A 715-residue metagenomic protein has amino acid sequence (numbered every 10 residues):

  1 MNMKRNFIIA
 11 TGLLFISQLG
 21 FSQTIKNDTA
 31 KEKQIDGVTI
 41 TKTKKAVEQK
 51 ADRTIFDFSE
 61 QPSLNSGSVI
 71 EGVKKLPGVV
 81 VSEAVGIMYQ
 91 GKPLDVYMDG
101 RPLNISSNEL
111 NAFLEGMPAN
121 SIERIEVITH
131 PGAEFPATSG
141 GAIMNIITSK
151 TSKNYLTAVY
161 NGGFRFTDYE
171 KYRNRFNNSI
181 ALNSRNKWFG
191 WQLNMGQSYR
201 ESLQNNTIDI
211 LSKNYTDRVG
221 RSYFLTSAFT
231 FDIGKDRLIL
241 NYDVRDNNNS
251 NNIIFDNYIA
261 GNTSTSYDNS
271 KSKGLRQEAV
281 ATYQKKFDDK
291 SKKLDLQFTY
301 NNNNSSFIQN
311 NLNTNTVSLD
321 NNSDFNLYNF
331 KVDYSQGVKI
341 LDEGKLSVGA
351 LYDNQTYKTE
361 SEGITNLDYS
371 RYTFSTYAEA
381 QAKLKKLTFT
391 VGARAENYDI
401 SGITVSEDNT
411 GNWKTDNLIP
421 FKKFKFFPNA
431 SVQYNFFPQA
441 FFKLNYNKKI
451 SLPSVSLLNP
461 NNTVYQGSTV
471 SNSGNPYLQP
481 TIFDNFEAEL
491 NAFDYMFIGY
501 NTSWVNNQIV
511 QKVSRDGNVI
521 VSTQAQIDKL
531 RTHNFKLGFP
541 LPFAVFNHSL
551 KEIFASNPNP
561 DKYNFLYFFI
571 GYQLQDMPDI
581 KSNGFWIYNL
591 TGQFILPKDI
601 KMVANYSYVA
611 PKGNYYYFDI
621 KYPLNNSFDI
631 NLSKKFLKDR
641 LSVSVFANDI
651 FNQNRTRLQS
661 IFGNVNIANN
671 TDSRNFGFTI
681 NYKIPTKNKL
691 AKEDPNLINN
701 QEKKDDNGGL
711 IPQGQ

Functional and structural regions predicted by a protein language model:
Q23-E60, S82-A84, G91-P93, T129-H130: Short, acidic, small-residue-rich periplasmic hinge/interaction motif at the N-terminus of Gram-negative outer-membrane
K26, Y169, R200-K293, Q297-L327 (+7 more regions): Flexible loop and strand-edge segments within Gram-negative outer membrane beta-barrel domains
V69-G72, L110-L114, E126-V127, S139-F164 (+1 more regions): N-terminal periplasmic accessory domains that precede and gate Gram-negative outer-membrane beta-barrel machines
I70-S106: Extracytoplasmic beta-strand/coil segments of soluble accessory domains associated with Gram-negative outer-membrane
K75, L103-T129, I180: Short acidic/polar hinge/loop motifs at secondary-structure boundaries that mediate gating or recognition
I147-Y160, W191, Y199-N205, N247 (+9 more regions): Surface-exposed extracellular loop regions of Gram-negative outer-membrane beta-barrel proteins
G274-R276, Y369, P420-F421, A440 (+4 more regions): Outer-membrane beta-barrel signature, preferentially recognizing the C-terminal barrel domain of Gram-negative
S318-N321, L327-K331, F497-F568, P578-D579 (+1 more regions): Outer membrane beta-barrel strand-and-loop segments of large Gram-negative receptors, especially TonB-dependent
